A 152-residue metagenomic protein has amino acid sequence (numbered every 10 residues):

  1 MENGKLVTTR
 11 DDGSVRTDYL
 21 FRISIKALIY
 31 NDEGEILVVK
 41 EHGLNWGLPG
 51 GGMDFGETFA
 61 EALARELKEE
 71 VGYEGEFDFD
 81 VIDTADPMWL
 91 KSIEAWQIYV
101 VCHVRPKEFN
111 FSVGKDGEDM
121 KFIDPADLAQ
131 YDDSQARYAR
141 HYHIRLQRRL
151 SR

Functional and structural regions predicted by a protein language model:
M1-K26: Acidic, metal-coordinating catalytic segment for phosphate/diphosphate chemistry, firing primarily on the Nudix
I23, A85-N110: Active-site-adjacent beta-strand/loop module that shapes the phosphate/pyrophosphate-binding cleft
K26, E35, D119: Conserved beta-strand and immediately adjacent loop positions that scaffold enzyme active sites
I29, V101-R105, K121-D124: Short, well-ordered beta-strand micro-motif
N31-E70: Conserved Nudix-box catalytic region and its N-terminal flanking loop in Nudix hydrolases and closely related
E35-I36, E108-S112: Short helix-loop capping/hinge motifs at secondary-structure junctions, enriched in acidic/polar residues
W46, K115-R152: Nudix hydrolase/Nudix homology domain
E74-T84: A short coil-to-beta-strand element that immediately follows conserved catalytic motifs
